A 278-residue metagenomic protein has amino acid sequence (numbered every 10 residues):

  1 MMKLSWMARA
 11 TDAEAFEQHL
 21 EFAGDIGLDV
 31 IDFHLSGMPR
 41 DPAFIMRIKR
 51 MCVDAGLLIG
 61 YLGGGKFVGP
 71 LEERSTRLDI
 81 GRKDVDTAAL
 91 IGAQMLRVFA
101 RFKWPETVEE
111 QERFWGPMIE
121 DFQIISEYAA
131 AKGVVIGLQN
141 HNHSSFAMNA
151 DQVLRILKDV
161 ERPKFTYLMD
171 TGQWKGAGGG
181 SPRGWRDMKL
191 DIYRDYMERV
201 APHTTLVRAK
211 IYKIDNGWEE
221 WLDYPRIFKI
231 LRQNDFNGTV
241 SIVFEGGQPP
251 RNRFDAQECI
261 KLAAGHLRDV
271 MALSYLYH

Functional and structural regions predicted by a protein language model:
M2-A8, I31-F33, I59-G64, L96-V98 (+4 more regions): Hydrophobic faces of well-ordered beta-strands that scaffold small-molecule active sites in alpha/beta enzyme cores
L4, F22-L28: A short, Lys/Arg-enriched amphipathic alpha-helix followed by its capping loop at the start of a domain
A8-F16, F33-I45, F67-L78, K103-V108 (+5 more regions): Acidic-and-aromatic substrate-binding clefts and catalytic sites of carbohydrate-active enzymes
E17, E21-G24, V53-D54, L71-M169 (+2 more regions): Active-site acidic/histidine proton-transfer and metal-coordination neighborhood in alpha/beta enzyme cores
V30-I31, L62, I124-K229: Acidic/histidine-rich catalytic cores of soluble enzymes
D41-G56, Y128: Aromatic-lined substrate-binding rim segments of carbohydrate-active enzymes
N252-Y277: C-terminal helical cap(s) of enzyme catalytic domains, especially alpha/beta-barrels
